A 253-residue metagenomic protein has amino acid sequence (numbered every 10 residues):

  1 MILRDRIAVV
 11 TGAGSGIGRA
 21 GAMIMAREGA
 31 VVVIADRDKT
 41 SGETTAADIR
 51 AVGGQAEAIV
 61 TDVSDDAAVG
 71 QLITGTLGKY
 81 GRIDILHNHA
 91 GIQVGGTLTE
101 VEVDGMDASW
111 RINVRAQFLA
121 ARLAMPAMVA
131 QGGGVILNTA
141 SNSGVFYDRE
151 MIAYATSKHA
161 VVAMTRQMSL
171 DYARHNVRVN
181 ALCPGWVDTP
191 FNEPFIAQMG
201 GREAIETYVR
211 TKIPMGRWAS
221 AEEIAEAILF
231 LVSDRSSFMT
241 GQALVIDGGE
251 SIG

Functional and structural regions predicted by a protein language model:
I7, G14-G16, D38: Conserved glycine-rich cofactor-binding loop
Q93, V101, Y147-A155, Q167-S169 (+1 more regions): Active-site loop-to-helix junction immediately N-terminal to the catalytic Tyr of the SDR YXXXK motif in Rossmann-fold
T97-L98, E102-W110, V209: Substrate-binding pocket helix/loop in short-chain dehydrogenase/reductase
A121, S157, T165: Active-site helix of classical SDR
S141: Residue(s) in the substrate-gating loop at a strand-loop-helix junction that position the organic substrate next
F146, L229, T240-G253: Short C-terminal tail/terminal secondary-structure segment of NAD(P)H-dependent dehydrogenase/reductase domains
A173, R178, M239-G241: Short, small/polar-rich loop/turn modules that mediate ligand/substrate recognition or access, typified
